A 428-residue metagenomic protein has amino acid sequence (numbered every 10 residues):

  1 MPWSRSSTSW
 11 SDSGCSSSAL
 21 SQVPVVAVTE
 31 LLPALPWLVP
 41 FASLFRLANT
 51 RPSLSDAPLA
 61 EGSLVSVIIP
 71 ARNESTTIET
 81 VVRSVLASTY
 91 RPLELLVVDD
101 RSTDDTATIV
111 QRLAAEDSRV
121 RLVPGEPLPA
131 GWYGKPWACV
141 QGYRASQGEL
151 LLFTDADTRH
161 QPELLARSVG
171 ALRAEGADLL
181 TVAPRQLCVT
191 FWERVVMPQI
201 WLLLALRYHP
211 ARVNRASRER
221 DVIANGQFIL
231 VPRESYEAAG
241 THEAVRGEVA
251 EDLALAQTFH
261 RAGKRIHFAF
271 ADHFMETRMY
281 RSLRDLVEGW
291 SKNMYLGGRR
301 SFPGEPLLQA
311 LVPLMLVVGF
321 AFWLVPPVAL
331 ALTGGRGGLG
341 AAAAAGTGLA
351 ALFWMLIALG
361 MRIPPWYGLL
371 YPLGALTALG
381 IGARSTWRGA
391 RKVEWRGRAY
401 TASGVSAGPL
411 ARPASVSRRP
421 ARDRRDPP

Functional and structural regions predicted by a protein language model:
S17-E61, M197-P198, L206-P210, A378: N-terminal membrane-anchoring/stem segments of glycan-assembly enzymes
P24-A27, L59, L308, V312-A390: Membrane-embedded multi-pass helical conduit in multi-pass membrane proteins, especially envelope-biosynthetic
W37-P40, A48, R121-R144, R167-A239 (+4 more regions): Long helical/loop segments within the catalytic core of UDP-sugar-dependent glycosyltransferases, especially the large
L47-S55, E74-A87: Short, well-formed alpha-helical segments that are part of the catalytic scaffolds of diverse glycosyltransferases
S63-S66, E94, A254: Cell-envelope/extracellular polymer assembly enzymes that use nucleotide-activated donors
V82-P129: Acidic donor-binding segment of Leloir-type glycosyltransferases
D105, T154-A171: Acidic donor-binding/catalytic loop of UDP-sugar-dependent glycosyltransferases, especially processive GT2
L172, L179-A205, E234-E237, H242-P306 (+1 more regions): Catalytic donor/gating beta->alpha subdomain of glycosyltransferases that bind UDP-sugars
